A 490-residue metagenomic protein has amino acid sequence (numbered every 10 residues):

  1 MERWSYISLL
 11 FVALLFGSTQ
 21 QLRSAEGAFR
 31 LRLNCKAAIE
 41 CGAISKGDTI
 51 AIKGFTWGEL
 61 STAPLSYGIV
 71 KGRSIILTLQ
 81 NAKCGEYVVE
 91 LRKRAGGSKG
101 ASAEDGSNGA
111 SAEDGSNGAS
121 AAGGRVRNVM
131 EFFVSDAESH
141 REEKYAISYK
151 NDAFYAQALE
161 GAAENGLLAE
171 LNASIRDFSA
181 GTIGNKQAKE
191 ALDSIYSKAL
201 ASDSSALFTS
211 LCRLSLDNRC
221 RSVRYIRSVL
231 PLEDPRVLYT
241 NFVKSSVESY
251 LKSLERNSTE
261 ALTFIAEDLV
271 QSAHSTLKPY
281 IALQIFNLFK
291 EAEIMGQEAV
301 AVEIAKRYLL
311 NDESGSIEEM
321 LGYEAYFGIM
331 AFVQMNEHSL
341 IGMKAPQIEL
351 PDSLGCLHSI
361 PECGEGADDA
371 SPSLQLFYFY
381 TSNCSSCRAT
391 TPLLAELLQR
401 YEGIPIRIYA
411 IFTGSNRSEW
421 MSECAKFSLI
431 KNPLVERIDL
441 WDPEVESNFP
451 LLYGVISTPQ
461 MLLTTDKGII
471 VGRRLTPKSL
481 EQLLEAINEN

Functional and structural regions predicted by a protein language model:
M1-L33: Bacterial Sec-dependent N-terminal signal peptides
A25-G100, D105, D114, G118-V229: A non-transmembrane, solvent-exposed segment enriched in polar/low-complexity residues
A188-A191, L254-L262, Q297-E298: Helix-turn-helix repeat elements of alpha-solenoid scaffolds
R224-H274: Structured, charged N-terminal subsegments at the starts of enzyme catalytic cores and at intra-chain domain/subunit
Q297-S353, E362-P372, Q399, S418 (+1 more regions): N-proximal helix/coil linker or "cap" segments that precede and/or mark the start of modular domains
P361-L394: Short active-site neighborhood of thiol/selenol oxidoreductases, capturing the structured segment around
R388-L429, V445-F449: Structural microenvironment flanking redox-active thiols in thiol-disulfide oxidoreductases
V445-L483: Thiol/disulfide oxidoreductase modules built on the thioredoxin-like
